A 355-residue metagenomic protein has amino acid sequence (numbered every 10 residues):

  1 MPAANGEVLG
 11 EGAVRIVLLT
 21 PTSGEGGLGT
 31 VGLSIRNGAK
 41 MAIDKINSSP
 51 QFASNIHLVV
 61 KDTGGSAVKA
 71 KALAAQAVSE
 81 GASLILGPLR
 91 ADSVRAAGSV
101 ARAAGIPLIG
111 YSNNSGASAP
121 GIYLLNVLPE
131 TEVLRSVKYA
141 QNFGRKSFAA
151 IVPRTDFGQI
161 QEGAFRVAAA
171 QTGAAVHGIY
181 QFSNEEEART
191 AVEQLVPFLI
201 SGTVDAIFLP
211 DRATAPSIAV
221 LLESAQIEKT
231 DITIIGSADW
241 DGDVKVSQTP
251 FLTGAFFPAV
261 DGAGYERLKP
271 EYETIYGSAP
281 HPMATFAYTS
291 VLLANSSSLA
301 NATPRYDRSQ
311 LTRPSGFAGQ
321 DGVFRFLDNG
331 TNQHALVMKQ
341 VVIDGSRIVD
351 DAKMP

Functional and structural regions predicted by a protein language model:
M1-P355: Extracytosolic ligand-binding ectodomains
